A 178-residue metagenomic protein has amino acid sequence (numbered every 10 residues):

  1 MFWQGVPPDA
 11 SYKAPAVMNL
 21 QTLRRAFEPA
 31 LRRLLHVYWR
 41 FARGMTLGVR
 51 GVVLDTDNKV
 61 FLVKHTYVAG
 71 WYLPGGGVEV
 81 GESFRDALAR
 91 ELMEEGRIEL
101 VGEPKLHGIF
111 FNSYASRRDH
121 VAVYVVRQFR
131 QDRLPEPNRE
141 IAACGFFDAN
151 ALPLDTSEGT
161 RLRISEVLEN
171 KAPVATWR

Functional and structural regions predicted by a protein language model:
F2-M18, G70, R139-R178: Nudix hydrolase/Nudix homology domain
A14-R50: Acidic, metal-coordinating catalytic segment for phosphate/diphosphate chemistry, firing primarily on the Nudix
L47-V49, N58, H120-A122, A142: Change "...and in nucleic-acid phosphodiester-cleaving endonucleases..." to "...and in nucleic-acid processing enzymes
V53, V123-R127, F146: Short, well-ordered beta-strand micro-motif
D55-E95, W177: Conserved Nudix-box catalytic region and its N-terminal flanking loop in Nudix hydrolases and closely related
E99-G108: A short coil-to-beta-strand element that immediately follows conserved catalytic motifs
F110-R133, T160, V167-K171: Active-site-adjacent beta-strand/loop module that shapes the phosphate/pyrophosphate-binding cleft
